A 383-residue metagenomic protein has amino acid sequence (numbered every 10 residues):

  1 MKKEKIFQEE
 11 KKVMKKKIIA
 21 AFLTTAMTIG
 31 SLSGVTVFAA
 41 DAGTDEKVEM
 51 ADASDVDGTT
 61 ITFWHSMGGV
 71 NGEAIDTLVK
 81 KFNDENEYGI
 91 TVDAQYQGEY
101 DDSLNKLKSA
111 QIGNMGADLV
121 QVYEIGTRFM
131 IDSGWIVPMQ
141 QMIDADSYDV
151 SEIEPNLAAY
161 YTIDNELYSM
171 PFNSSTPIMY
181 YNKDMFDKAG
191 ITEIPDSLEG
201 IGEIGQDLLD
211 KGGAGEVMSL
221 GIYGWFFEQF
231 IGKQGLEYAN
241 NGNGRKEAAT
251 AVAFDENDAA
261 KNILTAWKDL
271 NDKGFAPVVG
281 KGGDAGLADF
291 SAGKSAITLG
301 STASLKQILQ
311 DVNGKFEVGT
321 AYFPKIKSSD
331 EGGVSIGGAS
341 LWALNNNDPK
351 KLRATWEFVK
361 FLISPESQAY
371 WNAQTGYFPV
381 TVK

Functional and structural regions predicted by a protein language model:
A42-A53, Y123-P177, G202, Q229-G232 (+1 more regions): Hinge/lid segment of periplasmic solute-binding proteins
D52-S54, Q140-I153, L236-N262, Q310-N313 (+2 more regions): Short, solvent-exposed loop/beta-turn-alpha elements that line the ligand-binding surface or hinge of extracytoplasmic
D57-G68, I90-Q95, D118-L119, Y168: Short, well-ordered beta-strand elements
K81, E85-I153, D184-D196, D289 (+3 more regions): Extracytoplasmic "Venus flytrap"/periplasmic binding protein-like
S109-A110, D118, S147-M185, G215-L220 (+1 more regions): A structural signal for short loop-to-beta-strand junctions that line the ligand-binding cleft of periplasmic/secreted
I163-F172, P177, G202-V252, S295: Extracytoplasmic/periplasmic solute-binding protein
A189, D272-K273, Q310-Y377: Extracytoplasmic/periplasmic substrate-recognition and gating elements
G205-Q206, A248-G280: Glycine-centered hinge/linker elements that transmit conformational signals in sensory and ligand-binding systems
